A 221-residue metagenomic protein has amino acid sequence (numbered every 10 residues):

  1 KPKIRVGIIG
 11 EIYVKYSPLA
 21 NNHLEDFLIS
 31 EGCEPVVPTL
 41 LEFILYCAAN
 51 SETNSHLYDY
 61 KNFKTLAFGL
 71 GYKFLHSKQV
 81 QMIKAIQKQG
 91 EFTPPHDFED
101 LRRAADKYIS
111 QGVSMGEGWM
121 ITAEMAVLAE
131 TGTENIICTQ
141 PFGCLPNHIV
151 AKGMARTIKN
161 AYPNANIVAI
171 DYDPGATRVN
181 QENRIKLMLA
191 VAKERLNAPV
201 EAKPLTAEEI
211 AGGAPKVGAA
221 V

Functional and structural regions predicted by a protein language model:
K1-V221: An N-terminal assembly and electron-transfer interface module characteristic of large anaerobic redox and radical
